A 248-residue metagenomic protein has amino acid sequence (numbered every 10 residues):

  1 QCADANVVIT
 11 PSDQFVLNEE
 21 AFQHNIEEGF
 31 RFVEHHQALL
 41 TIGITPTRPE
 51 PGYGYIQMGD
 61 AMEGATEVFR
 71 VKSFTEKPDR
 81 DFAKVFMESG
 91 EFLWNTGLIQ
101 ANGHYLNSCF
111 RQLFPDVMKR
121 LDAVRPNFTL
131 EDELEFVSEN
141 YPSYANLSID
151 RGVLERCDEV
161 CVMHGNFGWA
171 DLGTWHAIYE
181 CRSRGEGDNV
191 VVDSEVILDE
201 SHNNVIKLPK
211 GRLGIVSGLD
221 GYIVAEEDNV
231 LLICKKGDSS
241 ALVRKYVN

Functional and structural regions predicted by a protein language model:
Q1-A61, A101, S108, Q112-L113: Conserved beta-loop-beta/alpha segment of the NTase-like Rossmann-fold superfamily that binds/positions NTPs
A3-A5, S12, H35-L39, P51 (+6 more regions): Short coil/turn connectors at secondary-structure junctions
L40, P49-G52, E67-V71, F82-A83 (+3 more regions): Glycine-rich, flexible loop/turn motifs
T41, Y55, S73, L98-Q100 (+2 more regions): Conserved hydrophobic/aromatic beta-strand scaffold that supports enzyme active sites
G59-L93, N127-E131: A short, charged helix-loop
G90-G103: Short loop-to-beta-strand entry elements in the cores of soluble alpha/beta enzymes
H104-N248: Left-handed beta-helix
